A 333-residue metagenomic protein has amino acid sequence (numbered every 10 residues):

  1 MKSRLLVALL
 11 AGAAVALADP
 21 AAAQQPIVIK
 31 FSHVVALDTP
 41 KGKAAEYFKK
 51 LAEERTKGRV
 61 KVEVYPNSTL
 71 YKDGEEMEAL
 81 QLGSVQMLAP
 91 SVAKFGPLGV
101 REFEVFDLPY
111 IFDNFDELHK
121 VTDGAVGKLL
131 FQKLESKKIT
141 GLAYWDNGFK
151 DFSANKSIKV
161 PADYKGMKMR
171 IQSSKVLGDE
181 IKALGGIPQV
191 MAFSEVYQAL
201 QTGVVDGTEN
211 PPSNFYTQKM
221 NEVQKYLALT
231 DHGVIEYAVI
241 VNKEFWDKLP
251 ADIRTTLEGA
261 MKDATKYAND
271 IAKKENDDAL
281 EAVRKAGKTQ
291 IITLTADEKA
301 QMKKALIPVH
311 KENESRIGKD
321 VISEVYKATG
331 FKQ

Functional and structural regions predicted by a protein language model:
M1-V7: Twin-arginine (Tat) signal peptide motif
V7-A16: Bacterial N-terminal signal peptides
V15-A23: Sec/Tat signal peptide C-region and signal peptidase I cleavage site
Q24-E117, A125-Q333: N-terminal secretory/targeting leader peptides
